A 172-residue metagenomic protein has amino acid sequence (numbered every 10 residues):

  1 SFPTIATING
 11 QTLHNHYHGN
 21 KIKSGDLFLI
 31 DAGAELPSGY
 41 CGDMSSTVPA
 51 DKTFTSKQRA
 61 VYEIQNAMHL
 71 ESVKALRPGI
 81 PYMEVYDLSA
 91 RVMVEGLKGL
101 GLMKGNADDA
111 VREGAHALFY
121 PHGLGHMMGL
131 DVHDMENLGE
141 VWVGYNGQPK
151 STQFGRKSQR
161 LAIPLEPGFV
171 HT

Functional and structural regions predicted by a protein language model:
S1-T172: Active-site neighborhoods and metal-handling regions in enzymes and metal-associated proteins
